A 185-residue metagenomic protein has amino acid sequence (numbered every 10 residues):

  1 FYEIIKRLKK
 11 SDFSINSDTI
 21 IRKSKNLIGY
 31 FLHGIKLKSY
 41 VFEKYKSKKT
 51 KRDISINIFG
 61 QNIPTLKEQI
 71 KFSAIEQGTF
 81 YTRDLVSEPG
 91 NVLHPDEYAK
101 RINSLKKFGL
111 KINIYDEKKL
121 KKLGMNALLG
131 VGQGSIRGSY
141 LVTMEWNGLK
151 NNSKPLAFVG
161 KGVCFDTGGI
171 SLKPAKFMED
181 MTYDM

Functional and structural regions predicted by a protein language model:
F1-G162, D180: Short amphipathic alpha-helical segment within the helicase RecA-like ATPase core that mediates nucleic-acid
G160-M185: Glycine-rich anion/phosphate-binding loop at the beta-strand->alpha-helix junction
